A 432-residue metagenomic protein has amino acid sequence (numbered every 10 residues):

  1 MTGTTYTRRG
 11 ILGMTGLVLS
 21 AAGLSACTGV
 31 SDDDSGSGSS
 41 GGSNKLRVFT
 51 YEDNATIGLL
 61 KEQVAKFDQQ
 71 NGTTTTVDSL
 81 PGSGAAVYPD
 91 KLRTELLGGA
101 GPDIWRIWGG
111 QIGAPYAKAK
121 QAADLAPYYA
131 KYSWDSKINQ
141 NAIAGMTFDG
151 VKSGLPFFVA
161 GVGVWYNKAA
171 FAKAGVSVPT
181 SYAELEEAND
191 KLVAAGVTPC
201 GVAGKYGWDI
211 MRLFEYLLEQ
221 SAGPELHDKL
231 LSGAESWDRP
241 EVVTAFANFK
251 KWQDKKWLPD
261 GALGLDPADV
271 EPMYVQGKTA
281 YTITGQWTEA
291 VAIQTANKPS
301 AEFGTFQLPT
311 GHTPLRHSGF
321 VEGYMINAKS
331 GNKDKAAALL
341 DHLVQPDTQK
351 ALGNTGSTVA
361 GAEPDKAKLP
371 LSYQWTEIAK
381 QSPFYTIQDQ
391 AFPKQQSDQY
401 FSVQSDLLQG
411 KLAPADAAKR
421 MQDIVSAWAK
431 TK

Functional and structural regions predicted by a protein language model:
T2-A114, A119, K131, N297 (+4 more regions): Conserved N-terminal structural module of periplasmic/extracytoplasmic solute-binding proteins
L80-K91, Y182-E186, G261-V275: Short helix-initiation/N-cap motifs at beta->coil->alpha
P102-D103, Y132-A169, T198-G201, P314-R316 (+1 more regions): A structural signal for short loop-to-beta-strand junctions that line the ligand-binding cleft of periplasmic/secreted
G110-G161, L213-E215, E241, E302-T305 (+1 more regions): Hinge/lid segment of periplasmic solute-binding proteins
A114-P115, G285-P299, P309-S402, K430-K432: C-terminal lobe and pocket-closing loops of periplasmic/extracytoplasmic Venus-flytrap solute-binding proteins
A126-I138, G204-G207, S221-T244, Q294-K298 (+3 more regions): Short, solvent-exposed loop/beta-turn-alpha elements that line the ligand-binding surface or hinge of extracytoplasmic
F148-F157, V162, E186-E235, T279: Extracytoplasmic/periplasmic solute-binding protein
K191, S232-A262: Glycine-centered hinge/linker elements that transmit conformational signals in sensory and ligand-binding systems
